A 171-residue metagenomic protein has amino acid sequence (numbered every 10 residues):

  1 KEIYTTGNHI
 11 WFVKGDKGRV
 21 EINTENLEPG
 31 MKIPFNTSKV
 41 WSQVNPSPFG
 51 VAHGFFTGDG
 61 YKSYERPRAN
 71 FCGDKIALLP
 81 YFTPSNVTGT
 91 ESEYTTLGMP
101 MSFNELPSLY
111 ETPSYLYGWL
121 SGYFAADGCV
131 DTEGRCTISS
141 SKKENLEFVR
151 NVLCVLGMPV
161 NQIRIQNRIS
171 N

Functional and structural regions predicted by a protein language model:
K1-S170: Intein-associated homing endonuclease modules of the LAGLIDADG/DOD-type, together with closely related HINT-family
